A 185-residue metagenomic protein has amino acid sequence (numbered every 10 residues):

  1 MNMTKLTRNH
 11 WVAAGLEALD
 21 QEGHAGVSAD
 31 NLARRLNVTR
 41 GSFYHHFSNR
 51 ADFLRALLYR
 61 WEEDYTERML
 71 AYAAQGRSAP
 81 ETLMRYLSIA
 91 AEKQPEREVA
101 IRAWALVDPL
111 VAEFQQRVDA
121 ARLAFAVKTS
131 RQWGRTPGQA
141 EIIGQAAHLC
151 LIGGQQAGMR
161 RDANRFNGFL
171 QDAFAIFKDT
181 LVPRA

Functional and structural regions predicted by a protein language model:
M1-L6, R135, P183-A185: N-terminal intrinsically disordered/low-complexity leader segments
R8-H10, A14-D52, A56: Helix-turn-helix
A14-E22, D64-Y72, I101, A146 (+1 more regions): Solvent-exposed, amphipathic alpha-helical segments
Y44-F47, A56-L70: Conserved alpha-helical segments that form or flank metal/cofactor-binding pockets of metalloenzymes
A56, E67-A100, I143, A147: Hydrophobic alpha-helical connector segments
T66, K93-A100, P109-Q145, G168: Amphipathic alpha-helical packing segments from all-alpha helical-bundle domains
E113, I142, A147, L151 (+2 more regions): An extended, acidic
K128, A157-A185: C-terminal peripheral helix-coil segments that are non-catalytic and often amphipathic
